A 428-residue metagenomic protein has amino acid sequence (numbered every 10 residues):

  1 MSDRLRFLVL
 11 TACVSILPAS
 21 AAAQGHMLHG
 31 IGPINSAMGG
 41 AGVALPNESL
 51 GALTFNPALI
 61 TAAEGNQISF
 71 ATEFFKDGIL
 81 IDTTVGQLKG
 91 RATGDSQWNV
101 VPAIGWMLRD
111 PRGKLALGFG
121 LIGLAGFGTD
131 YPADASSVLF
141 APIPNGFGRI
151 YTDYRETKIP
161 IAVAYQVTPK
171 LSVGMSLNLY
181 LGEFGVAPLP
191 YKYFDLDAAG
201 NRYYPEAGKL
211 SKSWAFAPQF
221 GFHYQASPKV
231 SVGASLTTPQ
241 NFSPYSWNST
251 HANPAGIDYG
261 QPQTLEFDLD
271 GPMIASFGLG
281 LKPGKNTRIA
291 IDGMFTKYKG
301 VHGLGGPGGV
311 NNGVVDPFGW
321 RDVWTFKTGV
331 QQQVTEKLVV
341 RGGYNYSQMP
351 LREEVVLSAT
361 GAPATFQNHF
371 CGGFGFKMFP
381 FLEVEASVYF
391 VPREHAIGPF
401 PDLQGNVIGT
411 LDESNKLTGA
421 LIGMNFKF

Functional and structural regions predicted by a protein language model:
M1-V9: Bacterial N-terminal signal peptides that target proteins for export
V9, L50, N311-G313: Generic secretory/membrane-interface signal
V9-P18: Bacterial N-terminal signal peptides
I16-L17, A62, V230: Charged, amphipathic alpha-helical interaction segments
A19-A23: Sec/Tat signal peptide C-region and signal peptidase I cleavage site
Q24-G39, V43, G86, N99-F428: Outer-membrane beta-barrel porins/channels
P46-F55, I60-P132: Outer-membrane beta-barrel translocator/receptor signature
